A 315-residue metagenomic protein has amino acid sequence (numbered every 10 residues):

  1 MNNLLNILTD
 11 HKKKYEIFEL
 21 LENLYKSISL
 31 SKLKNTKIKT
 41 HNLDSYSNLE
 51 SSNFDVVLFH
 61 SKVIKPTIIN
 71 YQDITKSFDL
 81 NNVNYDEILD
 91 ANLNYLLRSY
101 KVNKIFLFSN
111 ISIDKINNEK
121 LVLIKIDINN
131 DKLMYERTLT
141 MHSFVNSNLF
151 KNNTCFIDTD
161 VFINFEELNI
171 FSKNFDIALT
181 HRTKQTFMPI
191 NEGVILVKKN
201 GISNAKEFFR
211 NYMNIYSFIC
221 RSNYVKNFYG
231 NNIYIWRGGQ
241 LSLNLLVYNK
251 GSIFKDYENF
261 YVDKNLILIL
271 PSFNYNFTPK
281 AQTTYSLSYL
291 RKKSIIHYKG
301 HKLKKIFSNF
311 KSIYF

Functional and structural regions predicted by a protein language model:
N3-N130, N146-F150, K199-N200: N-terminal anchoring/stem segment of glycosyltransferases
S47-S52, S172, F187-P189, L287-R291: Extracellular/periplasmic catalytic domains that process cell-envelope and extracellular macromolecules
F54, N103, F175, N191-E192 (+1 more regions): Short, surface-exposed beta-edge/turn micro-motifs
S61-K65, S112-D114, V161-I163, T183-T186 (+3 more regions): Short, solvent-exposed loop/turn segments at secondary-structure junctions
E87-D90, Y135, L139, R237-L245: A structural signal for well-ordered alpha-helical segments within the folded catalytic domains of diverse enzymes
K101-I111, N153-D160, A178-L179, I296: Short, hydrophobic beta-strand segments that form beta-sheet elements in well-ordered domains
L123, L133-I202: GT-A fold catalytic core of metal-dependent nucleotide-sugar glycosyltransferases, centered on the diacidic
S203-F310: Catalytic core and acceptor-binding pocket of nucleotide-sugar-dependent glycosyltransferases
